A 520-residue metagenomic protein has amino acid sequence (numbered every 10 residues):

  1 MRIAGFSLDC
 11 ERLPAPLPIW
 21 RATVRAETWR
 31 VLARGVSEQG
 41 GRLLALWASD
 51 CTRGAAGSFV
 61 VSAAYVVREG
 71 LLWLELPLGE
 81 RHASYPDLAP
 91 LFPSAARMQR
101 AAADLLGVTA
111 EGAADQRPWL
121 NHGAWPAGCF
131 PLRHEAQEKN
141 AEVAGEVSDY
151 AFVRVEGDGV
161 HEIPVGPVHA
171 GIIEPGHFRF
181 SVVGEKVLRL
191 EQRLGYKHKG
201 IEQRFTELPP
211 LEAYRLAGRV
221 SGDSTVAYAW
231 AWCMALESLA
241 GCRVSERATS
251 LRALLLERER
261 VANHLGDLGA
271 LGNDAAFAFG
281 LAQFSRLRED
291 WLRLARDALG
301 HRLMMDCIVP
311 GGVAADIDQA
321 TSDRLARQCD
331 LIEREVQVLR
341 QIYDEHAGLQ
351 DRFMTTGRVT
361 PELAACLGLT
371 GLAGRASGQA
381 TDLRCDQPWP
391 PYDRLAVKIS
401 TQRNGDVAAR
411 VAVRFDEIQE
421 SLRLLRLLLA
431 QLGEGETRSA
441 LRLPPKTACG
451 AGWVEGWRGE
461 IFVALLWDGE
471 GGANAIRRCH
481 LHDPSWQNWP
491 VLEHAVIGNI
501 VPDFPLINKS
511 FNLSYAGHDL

Functional and structural regions predicted by a protein language model:
M1-K186, E345, L349-T356, A365 (+3 more regions): Terminal low-complexity/charged segments
W47-S49, L268-G272, M304-V309, D351-T355 (+1 more regions): Short coil/turn segments at secondary-structure boundaries
S84, P90-A114, G241-R258, H264-L271 (+1 more regions): Structured, non-membrane catalytic/scaffold regions adjacent to prosthetic-group chemistry
Q99, A103, A229-E237, L255 (+5 more regions): Predominant activation on well-ordered alpha-helical scaffold segments within soluble catalytic domains
G112-L120, N273-G280, M305-V309: Short, glycine/acidic-rich hinge or "gate" loops at secondary-structure transitions that mediate conformational
A151-G157, H161, S181, Q402-R403 (+2 more regions): Detector for conserved single-position "signature" residues within domains
H161-G269, D274, T370-S400, G456-L520: Active-site- and interface-proximal helix/loop "cap" or "latch" segments in soluble metabolic and energy-transducing
G280-F284, L294-L441, T447: Intrinsically disordered, low-complexity regulatory segments
